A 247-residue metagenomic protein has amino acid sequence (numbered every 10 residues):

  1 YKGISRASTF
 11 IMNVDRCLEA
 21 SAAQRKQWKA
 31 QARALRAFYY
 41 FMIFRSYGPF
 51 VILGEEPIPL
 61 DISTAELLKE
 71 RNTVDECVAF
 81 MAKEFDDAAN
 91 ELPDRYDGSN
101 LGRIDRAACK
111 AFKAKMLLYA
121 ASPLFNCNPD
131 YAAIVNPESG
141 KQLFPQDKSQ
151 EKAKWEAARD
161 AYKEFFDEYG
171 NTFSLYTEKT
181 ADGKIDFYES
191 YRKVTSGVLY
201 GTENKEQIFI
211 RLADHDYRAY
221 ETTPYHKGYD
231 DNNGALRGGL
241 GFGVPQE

Functional and structural regions predicted by a protein language model:
Y1, K29, G48-F50, G54 (+3 more regions): An aromatic- and glycine-enriched ligand-binding surface/loop that stacks and positions planar moieties
Y1-Y47, T64-L101: Conserved, well-structured interaction surfaces
L60-L67, P137-Q142: A short small-residue
